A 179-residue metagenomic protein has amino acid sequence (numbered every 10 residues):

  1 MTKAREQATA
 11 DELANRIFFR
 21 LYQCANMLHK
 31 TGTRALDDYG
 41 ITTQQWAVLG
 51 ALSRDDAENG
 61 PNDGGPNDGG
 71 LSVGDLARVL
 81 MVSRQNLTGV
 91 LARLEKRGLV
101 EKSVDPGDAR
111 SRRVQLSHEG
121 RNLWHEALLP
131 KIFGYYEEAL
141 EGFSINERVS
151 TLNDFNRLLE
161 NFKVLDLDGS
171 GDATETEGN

Functional and structural regions predicted by a protein language model:
M1-T9, N59-N67, I145-N179: C-terminal regulatory/oligomerization modules of transcriptional regulators
M1-Y39, R97-L99, N146, N179: N-terminal leader segment of winged-helix/HTH proteins
K3-R5, A92-S150: Charged, amphipathic alpha-helical coiled-coil/dimerization segments
F19, A47-A51, T88-V90: Base-recognition residues in the alpha-helical recognition helix of bacterial helix-turn-helix
C24, L28-T31, L80, L123-G142 (+1 more regions): Alpha-helical linker/hinge and terminal dimerization helices associated with HTH transcriptional regulators
N26-S83: N-terminal helix-turn-helix DNA-binding core of bacterial DNA-binding proteins
N59-V114: Canonical helix-turn-helix DNA-binding module
